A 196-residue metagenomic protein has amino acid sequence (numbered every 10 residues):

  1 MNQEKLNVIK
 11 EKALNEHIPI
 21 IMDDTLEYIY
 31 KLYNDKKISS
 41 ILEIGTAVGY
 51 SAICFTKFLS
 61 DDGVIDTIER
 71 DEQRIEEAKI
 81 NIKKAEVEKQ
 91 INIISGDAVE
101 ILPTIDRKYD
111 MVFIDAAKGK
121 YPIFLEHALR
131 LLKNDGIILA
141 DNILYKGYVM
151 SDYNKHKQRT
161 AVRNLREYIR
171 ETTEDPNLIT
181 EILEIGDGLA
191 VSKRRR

Functional and structural regions predicted by a protein language model:
M1-L139, I143-R196: A short alpha-helical cap/connector motif
